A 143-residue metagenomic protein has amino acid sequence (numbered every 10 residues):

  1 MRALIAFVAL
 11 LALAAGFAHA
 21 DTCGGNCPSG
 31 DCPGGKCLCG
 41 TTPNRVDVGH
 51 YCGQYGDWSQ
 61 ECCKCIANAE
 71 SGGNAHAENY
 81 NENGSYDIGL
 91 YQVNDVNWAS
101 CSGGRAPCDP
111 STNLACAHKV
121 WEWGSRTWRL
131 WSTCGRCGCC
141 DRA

Functional and structural regions predicted by a protein language model:
M1-L4: Positively charged n-region of N-terminal signal peptides that target proteins for export
A6, L38, C52-G53, N79 (+1 more regions): Residues at structural and domain junctions
A6-F7, A18: Cleavable N-terminal signal peptides
V8-A12: Core hydrophobic alpha-helical membrane-spanning segments
L13-G72: Export/targeting segments at the very N-terminus of extracytoplasmic proteins
D21-T22, Y55-C65, Y80-A143: Catalytic and binding regions of secreted/periplasmic enzymes and modules that target cell-wall glycans
S71-N79: Conserved alpha-helical segments that form or flank metal/cofactor-binding pockets of metalloenzymes
